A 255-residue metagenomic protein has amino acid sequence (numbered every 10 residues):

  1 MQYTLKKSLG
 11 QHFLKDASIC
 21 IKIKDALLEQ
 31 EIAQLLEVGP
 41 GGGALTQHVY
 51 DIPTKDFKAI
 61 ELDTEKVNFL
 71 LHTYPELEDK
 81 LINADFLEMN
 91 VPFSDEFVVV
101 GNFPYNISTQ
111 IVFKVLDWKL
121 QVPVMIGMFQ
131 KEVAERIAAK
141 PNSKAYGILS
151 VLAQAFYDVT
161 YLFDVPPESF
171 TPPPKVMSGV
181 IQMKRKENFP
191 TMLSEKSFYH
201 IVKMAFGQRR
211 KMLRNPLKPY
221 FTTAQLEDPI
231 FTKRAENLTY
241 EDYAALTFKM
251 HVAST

Functional and structural regions predicted by a protein language model:
M1-H200, M204, Y220, E241-F248 (+1 more regions): Catalytic cores of RNA-modifying enzymes
K175, R210, N215, F221-T255: Conserved Class I S-adenosyl-L-methionine
G207: Active-site-proximal catalytic alpha-helix in oxidoreductases
